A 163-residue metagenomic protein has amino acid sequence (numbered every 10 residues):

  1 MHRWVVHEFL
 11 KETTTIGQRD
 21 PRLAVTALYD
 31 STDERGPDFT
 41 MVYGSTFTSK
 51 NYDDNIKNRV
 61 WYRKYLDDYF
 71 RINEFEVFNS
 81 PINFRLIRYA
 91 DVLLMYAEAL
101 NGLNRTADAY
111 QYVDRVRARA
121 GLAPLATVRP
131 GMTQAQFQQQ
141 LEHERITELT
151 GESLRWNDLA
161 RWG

Functional and structural regions predicted by a protein language model:
M1, T13-G163: Acidic/polar-rich alpha-helix caps and helix-coil junctions
H7-L10: Beta-sandwich/jelly-roll carbohydrate-recognition scaffolds of carbohydrate-active enzymes
